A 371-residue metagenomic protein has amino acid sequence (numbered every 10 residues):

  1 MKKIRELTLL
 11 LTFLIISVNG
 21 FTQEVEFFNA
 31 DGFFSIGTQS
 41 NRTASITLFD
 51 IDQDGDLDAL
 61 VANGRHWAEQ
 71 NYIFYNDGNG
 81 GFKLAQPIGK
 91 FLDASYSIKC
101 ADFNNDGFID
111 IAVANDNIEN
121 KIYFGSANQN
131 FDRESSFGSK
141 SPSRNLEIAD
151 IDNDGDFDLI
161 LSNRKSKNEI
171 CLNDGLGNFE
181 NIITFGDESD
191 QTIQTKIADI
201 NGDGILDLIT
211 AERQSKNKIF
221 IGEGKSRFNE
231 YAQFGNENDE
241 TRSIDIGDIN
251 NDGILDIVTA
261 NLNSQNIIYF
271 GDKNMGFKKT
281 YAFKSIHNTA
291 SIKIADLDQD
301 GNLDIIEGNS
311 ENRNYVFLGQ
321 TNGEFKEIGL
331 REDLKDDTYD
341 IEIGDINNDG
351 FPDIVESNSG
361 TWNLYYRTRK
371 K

Functional and structural regions predicted by a protein language model:
T8-N19: Bacterial N-terminal signal peptides
Q23-N41, Y75-D93, F124-S141, L172-D190 (+4 more regions): Blade-edge motifs of beta-propeller repeat domains
I36-I51, A59-V61: Beta-strand-rich domains and repeat architectures in extracellular enzymes and scaffolds, especially beta-propellers
A44-Q53, Y96-N105, R144-N153, I193-G202 (+3 more regions): Beta-propeller blade termini
G55-V61, G107-I109, G155-F157, G204-L206 (+3 more regions): Glycine-aliphatic tripeptides that mark coil-to-beta-strand junctions in extracellular and membrane proteins
A59-G64, I111-N115, L159-N163, L208-A211 (+3 more regions): Hydrophobic beta-strand segments that make up the repeating blades of beta-propeller and related beta-repeat
G64-A68, I118-E119, S166-K167, S215-K216 (+3 more regions): Short glycine/acidic-enriched loop and turn motifs that connect beta-strands
D340-K371: Blade-level signature of beta-propeller repeat domains, shared across WD40, Kelch, NHL, RCC1 and BNR/Asp-box propellers
